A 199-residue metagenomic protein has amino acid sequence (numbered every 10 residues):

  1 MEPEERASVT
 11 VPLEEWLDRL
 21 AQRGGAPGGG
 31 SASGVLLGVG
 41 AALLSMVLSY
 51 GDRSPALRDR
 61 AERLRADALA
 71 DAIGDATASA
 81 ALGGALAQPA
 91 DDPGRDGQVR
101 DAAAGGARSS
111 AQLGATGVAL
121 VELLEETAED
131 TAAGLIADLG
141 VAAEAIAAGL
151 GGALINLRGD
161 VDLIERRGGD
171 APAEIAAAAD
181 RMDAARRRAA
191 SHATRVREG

Functional and structural regions predicted by a protein language model:
E2-V9, T116, R158-D160: Polytopic transmembrane helical bundles with strong interfacial aromatic enrichment
S8-A26: Short, hydrophobic/aliphatic alpha-helical segments
Q22-V47, L135-A153: Conserved phosphate/anionic-ligand binding catalytic regions in large, soluble enzymes, centered on
A32-L36, L57, L64-D71, G106-T116 (+6 more regions): Amphipathic alpha-helix face/heptad-repeat signature
L43-L57: Phosphate-handling active-site elements
R53-P89: A structural-propensity feature for long, helix-poor, extended segments
S79-G149, L154, D160: Amphipathic alpha-helical interface segments
A153-V161, E165-G199: C-terminal auxiliary extensions adjacent to catalytic cores
